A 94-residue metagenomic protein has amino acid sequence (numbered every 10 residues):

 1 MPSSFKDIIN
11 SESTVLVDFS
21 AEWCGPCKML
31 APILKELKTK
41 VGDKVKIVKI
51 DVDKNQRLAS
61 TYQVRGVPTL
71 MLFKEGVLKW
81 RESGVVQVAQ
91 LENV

Functional and structural regions predicted by a protein language model:
M1-T14, Q56: A short beta-strand-turn-helix
S13, S20-W23, G66: Short pre-active-site segment immediately N-terminal to redox-active cysteine/selenocysteine motifs in thiol-based
L16-V17, I47, L70: Hydrophobic beta-strand anchors of alpha/beta hydrolase catalytic cores
K28-V41: Typically the conserved alpha-helix immediately C-terminal to a functionally engaged Cys/Sec in thioredoxin-like
V52-L58: Structural microenvironment flanking redox-active thiols in thiol-disulfide oxidoreductases
Y62-M71: Structural micro-motif
M71-V94: Non-catalytic, surface beta->alpha helical segment in thiol-disulfide oxidoreductase systems
